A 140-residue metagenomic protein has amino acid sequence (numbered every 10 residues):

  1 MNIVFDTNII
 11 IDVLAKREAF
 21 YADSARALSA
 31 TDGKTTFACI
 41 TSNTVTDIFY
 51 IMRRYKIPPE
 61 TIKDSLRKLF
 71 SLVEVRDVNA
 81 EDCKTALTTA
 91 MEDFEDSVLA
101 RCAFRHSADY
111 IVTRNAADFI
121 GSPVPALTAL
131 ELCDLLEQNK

Functional and structural regions predicted by a protein language model:
M1-I40, R54-E60, G121, L130-K140: Short, well-structured N-terminal submotif of metal-dependent ribonuclease cores
N2, A25-C39, N43-D93, R101: PIN-domain endoribonuclease scaffold, especially VapC-family toxins
N2, L72, F104-K140: Acidic, PIN/NYN-like endoribonuclease modules and their adjacent C-terminal/linker elements
F5, I40, V78, R114 (+1 more regions): A conserved hydrophobic position in a structured secondary element of the catalytic/binding core that shapes
N8-V13, E74-D77, D93, D118 (+1 more regions): Residue-level preference for alpha-helix termini and adjacent loops
I9, A15, Y50, D96-L99: Hydrophobic side chains within alpha-helical segments
I9, T44, D82, V98-L99 (+2 more regions): Alpha-helix capping/helix-boundary segments
S24-R26, A30, R53, S65 (+5 more regions): A generic membrane alpha-helix/interface feature
